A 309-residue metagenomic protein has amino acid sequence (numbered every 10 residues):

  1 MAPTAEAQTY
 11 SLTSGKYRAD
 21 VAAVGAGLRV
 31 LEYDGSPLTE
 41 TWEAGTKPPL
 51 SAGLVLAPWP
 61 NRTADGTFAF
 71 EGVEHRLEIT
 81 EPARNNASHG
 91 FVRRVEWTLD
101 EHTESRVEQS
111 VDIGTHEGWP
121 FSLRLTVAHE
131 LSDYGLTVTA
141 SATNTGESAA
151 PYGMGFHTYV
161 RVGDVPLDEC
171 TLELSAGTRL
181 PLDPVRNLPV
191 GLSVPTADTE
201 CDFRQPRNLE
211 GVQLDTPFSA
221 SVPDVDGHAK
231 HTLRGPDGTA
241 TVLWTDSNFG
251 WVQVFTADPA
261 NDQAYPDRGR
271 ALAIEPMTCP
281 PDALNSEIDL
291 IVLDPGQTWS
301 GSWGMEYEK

Functional and structural regions predicted by a protein language model:
M1-G15: Short, Gly/Pro- and small/polar-rich lid/capping loops
L12, A19, I113-G163: Acidic, contiguous internal or C-terminal segments within carbohydrate-active enzymes that form a structured patch used
Y17, N86-D100, L209-S286: Acidic/His-leaning functional-site neighborhoods
R18-E81: Acidic-aromatic substrate-binding/catalytic surfaces of carbohydrate-active enzymes
F68-R76, A140, V292-E308: Short Pro-Gly-centered flexible turn/kink motifs
I79-D133: Extended, loop-rich substrate-binding clefts of extracytoplasmic carbohydrate-active enzymes
W97, T126-A128, D262, I288-L293: Beta-strand-rich interaction surfaces with strong enrichment in secreted/lumenal proteins
Y159-N248: Active-site/ligand-binding surface loops and adjacent short beta/alpha elements that line catalytic pockets across
